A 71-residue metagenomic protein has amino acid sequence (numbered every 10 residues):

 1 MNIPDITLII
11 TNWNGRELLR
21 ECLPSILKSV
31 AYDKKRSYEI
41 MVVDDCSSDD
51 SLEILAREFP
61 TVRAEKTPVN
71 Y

Functional and structural regions predicted by a protein language model:
M1-K28, Y32-R36: N-proximal low-complexity "stem/linker" segments adjacent to membrane-targeting elements
N2, N12, C46, V69-N70: Generic detector of intrinsically disordered, low-complexity, polar/charged segments
L8, G15, S51, A64-E65: Small side chains
I9, I40-D44, A56-F59: Structured catalytic cores of enzymes that bind and process phosphorylated ligands/cofactors
S25, D44-E53, V69: A conserved acidic beta->alpha catalytic loop
K34-C46, E65-T67: Short beta-strand/loop segment that forms part of the nucleotide-sugar
L52-Y71: Conserved donor nucleotide-binding strand/loop of the catalytic core
